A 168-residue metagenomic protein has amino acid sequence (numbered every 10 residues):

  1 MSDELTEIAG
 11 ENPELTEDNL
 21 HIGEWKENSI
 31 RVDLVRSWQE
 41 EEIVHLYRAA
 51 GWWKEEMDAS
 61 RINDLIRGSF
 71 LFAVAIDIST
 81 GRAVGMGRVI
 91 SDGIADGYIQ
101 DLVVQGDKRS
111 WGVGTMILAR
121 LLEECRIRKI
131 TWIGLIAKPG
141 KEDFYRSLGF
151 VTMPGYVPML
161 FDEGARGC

Functional and structural regions predicted by a protein language model:
D3-A59, Y156, C168: Short amphipathic alpha-helix that is part of the acyltransferase structural core
V35, Q105, K138: Residue-level recognition of the GNAT/N-acetyltransferase active site
W38, I94, P139-D143: Short alpha-helical
R61-S79, V84-V103: A conserved beta-strand-loop-helix scaffold within acyl/acetyltransferase catalytic domains
K108, G112-R120: Conserved acetyl-CoA pyrophosphate-binding loop and the N-cap/start of the following alpha-helix in GNAT-like
I127-W132, P139-E163: Conserved active-site alpha-helix within GNAT-family acetyltransferase domains
